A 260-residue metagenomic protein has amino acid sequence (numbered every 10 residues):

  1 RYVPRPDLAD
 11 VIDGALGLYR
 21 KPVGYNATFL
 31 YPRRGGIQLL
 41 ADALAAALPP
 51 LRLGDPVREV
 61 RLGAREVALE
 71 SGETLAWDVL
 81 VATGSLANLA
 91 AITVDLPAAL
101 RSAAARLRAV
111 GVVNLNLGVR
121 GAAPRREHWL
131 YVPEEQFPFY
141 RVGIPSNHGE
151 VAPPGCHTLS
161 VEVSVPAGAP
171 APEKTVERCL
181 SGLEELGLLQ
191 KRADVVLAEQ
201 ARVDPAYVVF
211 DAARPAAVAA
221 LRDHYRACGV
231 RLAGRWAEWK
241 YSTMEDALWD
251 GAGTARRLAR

Functional and structural regions predicted by a protein language model:
R1-R65, A76, T83: Active-site/ligand-binding neighborhood in enzyme catalytic cores
A47-P50, N88, I92-D95, R257: Active-site catalytic microenvironments for nucleophilic, acid-base chemistry
A64-V67, C156-T158: A generic structural signal for beta-strand entry/edge sites
E70-G72: Glycine-centered tight beta-turn/hairpin loop motif at sheet-sheet or coil-to-beta transitions
W77-V79, N88-R231, A237, S242 (+1 more regions): C-terminal segments that line or cap access tunnels to active or ligand-binding sites in enzymes and enzyme-associated
L248-R260: Internal hydrophobic alpha-helix adjacent to the cofactor/substrate pocket in enzyme cavities
